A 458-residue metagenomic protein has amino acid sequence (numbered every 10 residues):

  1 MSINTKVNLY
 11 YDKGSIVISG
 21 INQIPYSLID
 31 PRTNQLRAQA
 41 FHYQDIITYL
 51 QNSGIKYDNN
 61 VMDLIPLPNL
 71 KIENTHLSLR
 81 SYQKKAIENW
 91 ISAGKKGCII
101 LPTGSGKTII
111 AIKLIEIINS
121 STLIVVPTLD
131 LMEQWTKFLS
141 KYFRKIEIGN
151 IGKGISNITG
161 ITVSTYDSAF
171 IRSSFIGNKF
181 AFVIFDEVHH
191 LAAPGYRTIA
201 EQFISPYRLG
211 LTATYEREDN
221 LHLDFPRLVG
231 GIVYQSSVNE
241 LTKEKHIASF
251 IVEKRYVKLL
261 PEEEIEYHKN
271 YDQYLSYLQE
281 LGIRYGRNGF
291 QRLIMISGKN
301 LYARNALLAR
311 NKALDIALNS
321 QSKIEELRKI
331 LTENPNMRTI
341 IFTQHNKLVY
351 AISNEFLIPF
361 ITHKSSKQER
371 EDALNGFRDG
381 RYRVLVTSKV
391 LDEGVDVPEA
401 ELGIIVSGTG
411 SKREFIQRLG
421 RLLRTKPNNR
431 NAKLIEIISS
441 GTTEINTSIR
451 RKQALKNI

Functional and structural regions predicted by a protein language model:
M1-S81, K85: Accessory DNA-engaging acidic/polar modules
A93-I115: Walker A/P-loop
E133, I146-N157, R338-T343, K347-A351 (+2 more regions): Conserved helicase ATPase core of P-loop NTP-dependent helicases/translocases
G152-F182, A193-T198, V390: Conserved helix/coil segment N-terminal to the catalytic DExD/H
F182, H189-I251, E263: Post-DEXD/H (motif II) to motif III coupling segment of the RecA-like Helicase ATP-binding lobe
Y215, L374, S411-N431: Conserved SF2 helicase motif VI
R287-R370: Conserved helicase/translocase motor-coupling segment
L422-R451: Conserved segment of the helicase C-terminal RecA-like domain
